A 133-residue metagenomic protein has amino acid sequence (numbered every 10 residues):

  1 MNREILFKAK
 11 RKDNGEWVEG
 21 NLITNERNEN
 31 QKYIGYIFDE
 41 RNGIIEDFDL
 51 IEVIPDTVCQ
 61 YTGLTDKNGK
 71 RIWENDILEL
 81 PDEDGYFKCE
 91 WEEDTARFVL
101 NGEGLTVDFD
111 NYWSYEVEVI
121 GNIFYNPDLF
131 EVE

Functional and structural regions predicted by a protein language model:
M1-E133: Secondary-structure transition motif
